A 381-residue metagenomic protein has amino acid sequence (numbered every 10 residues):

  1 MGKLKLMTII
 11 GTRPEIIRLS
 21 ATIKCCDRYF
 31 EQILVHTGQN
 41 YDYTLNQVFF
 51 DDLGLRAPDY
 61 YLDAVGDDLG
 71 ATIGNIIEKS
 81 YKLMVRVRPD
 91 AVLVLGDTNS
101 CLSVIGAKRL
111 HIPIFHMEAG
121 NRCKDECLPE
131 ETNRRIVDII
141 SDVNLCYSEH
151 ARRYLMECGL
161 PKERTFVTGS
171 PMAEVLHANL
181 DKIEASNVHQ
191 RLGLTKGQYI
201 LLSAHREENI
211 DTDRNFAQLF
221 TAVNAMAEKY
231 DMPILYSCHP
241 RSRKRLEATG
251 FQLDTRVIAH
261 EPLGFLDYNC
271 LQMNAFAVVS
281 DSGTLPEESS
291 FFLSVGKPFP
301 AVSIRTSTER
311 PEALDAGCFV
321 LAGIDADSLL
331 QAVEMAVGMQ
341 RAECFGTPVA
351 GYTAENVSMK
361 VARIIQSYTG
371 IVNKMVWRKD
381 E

Functional and structural regions predicted by a protein language model:
M1-M232, S242-E381: Nucleotide-activated sugar donor-binding and catalytic core shared by glycosyltransferases and related lipid-linked
